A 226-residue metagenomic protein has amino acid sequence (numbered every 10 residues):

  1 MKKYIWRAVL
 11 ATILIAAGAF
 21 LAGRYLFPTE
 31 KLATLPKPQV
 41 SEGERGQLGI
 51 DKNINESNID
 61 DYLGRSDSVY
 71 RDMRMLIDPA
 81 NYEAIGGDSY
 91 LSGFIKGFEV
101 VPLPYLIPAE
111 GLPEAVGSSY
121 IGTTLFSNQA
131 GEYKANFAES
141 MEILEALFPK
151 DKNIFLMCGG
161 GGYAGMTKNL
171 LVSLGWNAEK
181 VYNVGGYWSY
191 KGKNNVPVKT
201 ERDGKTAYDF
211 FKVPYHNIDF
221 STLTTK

Functional and structural regions predicted by a protein language model:
K2-N53, G64-R65, L76-F155, G159-K226: Rhodanese-like catalytic fold shared by cysteine-dependent sulfurtransferases and DSP/PTP-type phosphatases
I59-D60: Compositionally biased, charge-rich low-complexity tracts
Y70-D72: Structural scaffold elements adjacent to functional motifs in cytosolic proteins
